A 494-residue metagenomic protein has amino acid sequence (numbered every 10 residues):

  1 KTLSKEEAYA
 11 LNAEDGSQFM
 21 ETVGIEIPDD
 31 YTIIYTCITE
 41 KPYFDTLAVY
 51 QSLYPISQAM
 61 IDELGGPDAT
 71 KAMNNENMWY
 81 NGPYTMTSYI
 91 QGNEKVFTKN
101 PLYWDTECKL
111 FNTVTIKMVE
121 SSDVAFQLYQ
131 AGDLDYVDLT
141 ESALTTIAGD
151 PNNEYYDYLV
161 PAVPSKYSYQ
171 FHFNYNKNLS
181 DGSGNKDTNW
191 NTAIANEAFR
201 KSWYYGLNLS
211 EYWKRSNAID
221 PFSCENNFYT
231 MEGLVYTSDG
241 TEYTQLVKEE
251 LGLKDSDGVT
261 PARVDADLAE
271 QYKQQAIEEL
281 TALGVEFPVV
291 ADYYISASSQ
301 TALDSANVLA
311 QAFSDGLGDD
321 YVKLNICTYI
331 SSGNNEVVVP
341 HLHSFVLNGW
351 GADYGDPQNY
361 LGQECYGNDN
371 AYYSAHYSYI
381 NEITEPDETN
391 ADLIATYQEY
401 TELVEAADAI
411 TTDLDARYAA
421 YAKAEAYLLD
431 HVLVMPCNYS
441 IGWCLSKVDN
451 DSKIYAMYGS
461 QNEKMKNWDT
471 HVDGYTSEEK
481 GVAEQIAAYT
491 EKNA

Functional and structural regions predicted by a protein language model:
K1-G24, G66-A69, N75, N153 (+7 more regions): Surface-exposed intrinsically disordered loops and tails
E6-A8, F19-E21, C37-T113, Y475-A494: Gly/Pro-rich hinge or "lid" segments in bacterial periplasmic/extracellular proteins
I33, G82-T85, K95-V96, N112-K117 (+2 more regions): Short, well-ordered beta-strand elements
I38-P42, V49, I61-G65, L102 (+14 more regions): Sec-exported extracytoplasmic/periplasmic mature domains
A69-N75, L102-A148: Ligand-site clamp/hinge motif
Q91, L128, S256-A352, G442: Ligand/substrate-recognition segments at binding pockets and active sites
L144-L268, A391, A395, H431-V448: Local pocket/hinge segments that shape ligand/substrate recognition
Y204-Q245, A297, T301-Q311, V339-A494: Detector for C-terminal structural segments
